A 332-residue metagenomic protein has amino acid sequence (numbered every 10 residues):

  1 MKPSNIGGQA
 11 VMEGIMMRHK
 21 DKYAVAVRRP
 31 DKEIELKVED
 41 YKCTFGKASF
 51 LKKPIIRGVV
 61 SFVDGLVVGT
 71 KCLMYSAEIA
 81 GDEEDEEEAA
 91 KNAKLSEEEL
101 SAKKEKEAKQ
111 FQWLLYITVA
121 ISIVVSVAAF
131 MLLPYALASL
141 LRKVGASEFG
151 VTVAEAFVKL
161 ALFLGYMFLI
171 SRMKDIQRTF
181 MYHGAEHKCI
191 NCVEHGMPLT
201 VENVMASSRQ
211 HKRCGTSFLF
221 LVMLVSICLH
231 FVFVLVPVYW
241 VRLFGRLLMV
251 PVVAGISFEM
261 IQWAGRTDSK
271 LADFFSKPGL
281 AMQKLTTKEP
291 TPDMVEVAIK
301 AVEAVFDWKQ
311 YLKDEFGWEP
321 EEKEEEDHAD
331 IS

Functional and structural regions predicted by a protein language model:
M1, N5, A10-V11, F45-K52 (+2 more regions): Cytosolic juxtamembrane amphipathic/interface segments immediately preceding and feeding into a transmembrane helix
M1-K94: Divalent-cation
K2-G7, V11, I15-M17, K91-A93 (+5 more regions): Polar-ligand-bearing catalytic/cofactor-coordination segments of membrane-embedded or membrane-tethered inner-membrane
M17-A24, T118-V127, F180: Alpha-helical transmembrane segments of integral membrane proteins, especially early/N-terminal helices
F50-Y75, E155-F180, V250-R266: Hydrophobic alpha-helical membrane-embedded segments
Y75, I79, S122-S147, V222-L247 (+2 more regions): Juxtamembrane "helix exit" motif at the C-terminal ends of alpha-helical transmembrane segments in multi-pass membrane
E86-K143, S147-M173: Hydrophobic alpha-helical segments characteristic of transmembrane helices in integral membrane transporters
Q110-A128, S208-F231: Transmembrane alpha-helical segments and their cytosolic interface motifs in multi-pass membrane proteins
